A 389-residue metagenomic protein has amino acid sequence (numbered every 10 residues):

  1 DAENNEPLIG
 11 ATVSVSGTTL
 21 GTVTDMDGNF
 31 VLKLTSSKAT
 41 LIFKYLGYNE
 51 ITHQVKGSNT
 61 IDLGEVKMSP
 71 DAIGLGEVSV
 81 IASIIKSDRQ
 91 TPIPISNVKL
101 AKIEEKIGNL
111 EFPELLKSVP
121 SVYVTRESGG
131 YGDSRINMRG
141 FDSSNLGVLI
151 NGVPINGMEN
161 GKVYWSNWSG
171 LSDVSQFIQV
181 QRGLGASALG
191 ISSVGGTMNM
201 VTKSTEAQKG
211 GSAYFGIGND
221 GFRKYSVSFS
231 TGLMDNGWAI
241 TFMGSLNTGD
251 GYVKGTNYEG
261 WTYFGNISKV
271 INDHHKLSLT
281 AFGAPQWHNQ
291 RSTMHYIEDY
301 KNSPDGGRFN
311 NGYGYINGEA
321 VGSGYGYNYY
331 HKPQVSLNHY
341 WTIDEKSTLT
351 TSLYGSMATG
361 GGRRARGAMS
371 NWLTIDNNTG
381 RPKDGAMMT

Functional and structural regions predicted by a protein language model:
E3-N4, A11-S16, I42-N49, S58-E105 (+1 more regions): Short, acidic, small-residue-rich periplasmic hinge/interaction motif at the N-terminus of Gram-negative outer-membrane
T19-N29: Short, acidic Ser/Thr/Gly-rich low-complexity loop/linker segments typical of extracellular and cell-surface proteins
V31-K33, R135, P154-R182, V201-K203: Short acidic/polar hinge/loop motifs at secondary-structure boundaries that mediate gating or recognition
K33, P113-P154, G170, Q176: Extracytoplasmic beta-strand/coil segments of soluble accessory domains associated with Gram-negative outer-membrane
V66, S169-Y214: A beta-strand signature from Gram-negative outer-membrane beta-barrel systems, especially the internal plug domain
I85-S87, S143, I155, G218-D220 (+4 more regions): Structural signature of outer-membrane beta-barrel domains
G210, I217-T248, V253-R291, V335-I343: Transmembrane beta-barrel wall of Gram-negative outer-membrane proteins
S268, K276-Y340, R363-T389: Acidic/polar loop-and-plug regions of large Gram-negative outer-membrane beta-barrel proteins
